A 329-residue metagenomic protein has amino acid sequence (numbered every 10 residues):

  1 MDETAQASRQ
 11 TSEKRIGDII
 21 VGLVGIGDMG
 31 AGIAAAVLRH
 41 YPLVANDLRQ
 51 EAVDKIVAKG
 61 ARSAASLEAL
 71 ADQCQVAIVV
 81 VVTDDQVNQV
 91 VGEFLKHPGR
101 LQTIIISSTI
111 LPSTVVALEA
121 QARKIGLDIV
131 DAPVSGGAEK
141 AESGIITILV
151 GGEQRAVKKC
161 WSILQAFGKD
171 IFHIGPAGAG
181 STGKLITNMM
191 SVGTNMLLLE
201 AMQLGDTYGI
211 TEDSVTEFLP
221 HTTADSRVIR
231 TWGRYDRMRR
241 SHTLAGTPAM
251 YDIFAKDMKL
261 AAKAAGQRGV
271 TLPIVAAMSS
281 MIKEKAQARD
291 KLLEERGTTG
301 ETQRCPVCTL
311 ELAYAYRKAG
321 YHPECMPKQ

Functional and structural regions predicted by a protein language model:
D2-V79, Q102-T103, T207: NAD(P)+-binding Rossmann beta1-loop-alpha1 motif at the extreme N-terminus of oxidoreductases
V21, T109-N188: Rossmann-fold dinucleotide-binding core
L67-L127: Rossmann-fold NAD(P) dinucleotide-binding segment
A179-T298: Helical "substrate-binding/catalytic lid" subdomain of Rossmann-like NAD(P)-dependent dehydrogenases/reductases
C305-C308, H322: Short cysteine-rich clusters marking metal-coordination/redox-active sites
L312, Q329: Cys/His-rich microdomains that often coordinate metals
A315-A319: Short Cys/His-rich "knuckle" micro-motifs
G320-K328: Short cysteine/histidine-rich metal-coordination sites, predominantly Zn2+-binding motifs
